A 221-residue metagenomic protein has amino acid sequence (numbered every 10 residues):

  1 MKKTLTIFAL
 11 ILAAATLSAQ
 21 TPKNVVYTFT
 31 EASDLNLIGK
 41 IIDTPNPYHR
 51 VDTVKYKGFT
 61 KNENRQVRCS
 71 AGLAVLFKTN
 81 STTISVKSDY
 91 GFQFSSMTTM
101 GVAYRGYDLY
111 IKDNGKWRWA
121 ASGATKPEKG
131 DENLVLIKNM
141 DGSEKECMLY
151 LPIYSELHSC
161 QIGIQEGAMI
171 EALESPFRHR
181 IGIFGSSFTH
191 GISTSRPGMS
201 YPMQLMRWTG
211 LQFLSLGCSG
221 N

Functional and structural regions predicted by a protein language model:
M1-K2, R68, M203, N221: Alpha-helical cap/lid subdomain in secreted, periplasmic, or secretory-pathway luminal O-acyl-processing enzymes
M1-K23: Bacterial Sec-dependent N-terminal signal peptides
L5-T6, M199-P202: Glycine-rich, phosphate-binding/catalytic loops in enzymes
Q20-R180: N-terminal secretory targeting modules
E166-A168, M199-S200, N221: Alpha-helical scaffolding within the catalytic cores of extracellular/periplasmic polymer-degrading hydrolases
R178-M199, S219: Catalytic nucleophile-elbow at a beta strand-turn-alpha helix junction centered on a G-D-S/GDSL motif, marking
P202-S215: Short helix-loop-beta junction
S215-N221: Acidic/histidine-rich helix-loop elements that form or flank divalent-metal/phosphate-binding sites at the catalytic
